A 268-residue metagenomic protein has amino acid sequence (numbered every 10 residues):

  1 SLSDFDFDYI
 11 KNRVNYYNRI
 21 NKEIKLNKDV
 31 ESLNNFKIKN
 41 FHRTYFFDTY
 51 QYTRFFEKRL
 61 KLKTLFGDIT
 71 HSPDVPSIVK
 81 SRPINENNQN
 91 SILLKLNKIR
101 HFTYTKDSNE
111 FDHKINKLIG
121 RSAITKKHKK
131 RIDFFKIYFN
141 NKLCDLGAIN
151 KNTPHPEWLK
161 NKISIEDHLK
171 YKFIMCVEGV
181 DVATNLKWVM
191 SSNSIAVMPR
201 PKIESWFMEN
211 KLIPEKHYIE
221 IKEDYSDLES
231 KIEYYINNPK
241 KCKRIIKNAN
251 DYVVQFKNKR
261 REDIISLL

Functional and structural regions predicted by a protein language model:
S1-E157, K162-I163: Secretory-pathway glycan-assembly enzymes, especially type II membrane glycosyltransferases that use nucleotide-sugar
K162, E166-L268: Catalytic binding pocket for nucleotide-activated donors in carbohydrate/polymer assembly enzymes
